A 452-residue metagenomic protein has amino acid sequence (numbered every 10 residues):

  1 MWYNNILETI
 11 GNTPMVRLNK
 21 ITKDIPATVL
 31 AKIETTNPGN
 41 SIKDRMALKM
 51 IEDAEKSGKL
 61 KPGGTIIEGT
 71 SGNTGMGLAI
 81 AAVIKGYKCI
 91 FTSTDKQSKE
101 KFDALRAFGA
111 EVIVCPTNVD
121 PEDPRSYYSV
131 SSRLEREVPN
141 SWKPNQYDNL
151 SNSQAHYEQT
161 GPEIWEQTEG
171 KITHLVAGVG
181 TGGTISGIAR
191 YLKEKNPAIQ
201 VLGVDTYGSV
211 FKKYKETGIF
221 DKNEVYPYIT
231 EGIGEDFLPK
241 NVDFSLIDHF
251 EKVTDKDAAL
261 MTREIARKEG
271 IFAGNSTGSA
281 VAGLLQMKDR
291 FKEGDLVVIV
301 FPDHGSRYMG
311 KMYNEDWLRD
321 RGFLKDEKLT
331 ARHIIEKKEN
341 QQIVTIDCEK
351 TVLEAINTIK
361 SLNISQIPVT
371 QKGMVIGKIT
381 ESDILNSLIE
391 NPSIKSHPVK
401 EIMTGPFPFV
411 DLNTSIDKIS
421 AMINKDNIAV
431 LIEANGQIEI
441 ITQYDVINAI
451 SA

Functional and structural regions predicted by a protein language model:
M1-H333: PLP-dependent amino-acid enzyme catalytic core
K59, M374, G436-Q437: Residue-level signal for well-ordered, solvent-exposed loop/turn and beta-edge residues enriched in charged/polar side
E68-G69, T92, C115, G178 (+4 more regions): Structural motif
L246, K328-I343, S396-F407: Bateman (tandem CBS) regulatory domains
V344-N363, V369-Q371, L388, P408-N427 (+2 more regions): The conserved cystathionine-beta-synthase
T370, G377-I384, E439-V446: Short hydrophobic beta-strand motif reused across regulatory alpha/beta modules
D383-K400, V446-A452: A short, polar/charged loop-to-alpha-helix boundary motif
